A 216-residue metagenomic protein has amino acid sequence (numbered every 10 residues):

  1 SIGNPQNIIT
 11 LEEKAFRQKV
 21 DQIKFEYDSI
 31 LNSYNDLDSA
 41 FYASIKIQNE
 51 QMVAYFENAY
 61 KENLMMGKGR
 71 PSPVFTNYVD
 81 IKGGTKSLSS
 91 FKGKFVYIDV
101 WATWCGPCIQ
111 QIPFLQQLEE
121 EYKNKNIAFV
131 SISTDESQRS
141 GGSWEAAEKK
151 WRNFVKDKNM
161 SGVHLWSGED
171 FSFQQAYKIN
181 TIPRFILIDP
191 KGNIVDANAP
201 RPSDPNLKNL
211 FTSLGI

Functional and structural regions predicted by a protein language model:
S1-N63: Preference for long, solvent-exposed alpha-helical segments and helix-linker "stalks"
E57-L88, N159-S161, L207-N209, S213-L214: N-terminal "domain-start" segment that seeds a small globular fold
T76-V79, K149-P190: Short, internal strand/loop/helix patches that form the active-site neighborhood or redox-interaction surface
K92-G93, D99-Q117, T134-Q138: Conserved redox-active cysteine motifs that mediate thiol-disulfide chemistry, especially di-cysteine Cys-X(1-2)-Cys
K92-K94, N124, I179: Active-site acidic short loop of glycosyltransferases
K125-E148, N159-F171: Thiol-based oxidoreductase modules, predominantly thioredoxin-like and allied folds used for disulfide exchange
L187-I216: Thiol-/selenol-based redox modules, centered on thioredoxin-like and closely related oxidoreductase domains
